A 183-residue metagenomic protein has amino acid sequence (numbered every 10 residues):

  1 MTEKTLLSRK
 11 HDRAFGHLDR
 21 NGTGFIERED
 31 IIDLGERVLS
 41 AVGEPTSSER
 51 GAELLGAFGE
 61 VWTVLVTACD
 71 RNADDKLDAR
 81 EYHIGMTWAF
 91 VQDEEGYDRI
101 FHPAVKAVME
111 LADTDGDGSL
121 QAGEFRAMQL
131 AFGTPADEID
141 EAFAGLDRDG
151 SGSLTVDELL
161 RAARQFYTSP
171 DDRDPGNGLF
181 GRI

Functional and structural regions predicted by a protein language model:
T2-E44: The feature marks the first
T2-L6, G56-A57, R99-I100, F132-T134: Short helix-capping and inter-helix turn/linker motifs at the boundaries of alpha-helical repeat units
S8-T23, A52-D74, H102-G116, E138-V156 (+1 more regions): Primarily EF-hand calcium-binding motifs
I26-T46, D78-Q92, S119-G133, V156-S169: Amphipathic regulatory helices of Ca2+-sensor modules
P45-E53: Conserved GNAT-fold acetyl-CoA-binding loop/helix
R50, G96-Y97: Short, intrinsically disordered linker segments that flank or connect zinc-binding domains
C69-E95, A104, V108: Hydrophobic, well-structured mid-protein blocks that either form specific transmembrane helices
Q165-I183: Acidic/histidine-enriched, glycine/proline-rich intrinsically disordered or flexible terminal extensions
